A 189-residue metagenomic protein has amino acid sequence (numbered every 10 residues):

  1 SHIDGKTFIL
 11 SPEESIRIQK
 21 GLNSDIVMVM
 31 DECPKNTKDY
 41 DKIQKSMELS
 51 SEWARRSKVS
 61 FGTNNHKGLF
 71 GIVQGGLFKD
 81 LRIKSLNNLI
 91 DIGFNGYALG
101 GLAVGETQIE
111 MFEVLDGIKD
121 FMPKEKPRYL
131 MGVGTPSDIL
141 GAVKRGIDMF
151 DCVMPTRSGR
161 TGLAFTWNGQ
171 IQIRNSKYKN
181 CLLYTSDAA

Functional and structural regions predicted by a protein language model:
S1-F94, V104: Active-site entrance/lid segments in N-terminal catalytic domains of soluble metabolic enzymes
S60, N64-C181: Glycine-rich phosphate/ribose-binding loops and adjacent secondary-structure elements that form binding surfaces
Y184-A189: Conserved small/polar residues in nucleotide/adenosyl-binding loops
